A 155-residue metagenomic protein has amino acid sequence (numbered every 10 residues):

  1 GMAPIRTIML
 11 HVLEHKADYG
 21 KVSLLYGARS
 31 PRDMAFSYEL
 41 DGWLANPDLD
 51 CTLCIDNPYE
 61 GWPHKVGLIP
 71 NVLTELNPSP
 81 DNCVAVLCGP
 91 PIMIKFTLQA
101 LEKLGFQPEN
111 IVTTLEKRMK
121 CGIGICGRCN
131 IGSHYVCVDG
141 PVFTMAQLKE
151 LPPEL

Functional and structural regions predicted by a protein language model:
G1-K120: FNR/FR-type flavoprotein reductase catalytic core
M34, I123, Q147: Short acidic, gly/pro-rich beta-turn/loop elements at beta-sheet edges and active-site/ligand-binding grooves
D50, H64, N110, G132 (+2 more regions): Residue-level signal for pocket-adjacent positions within structured domains
I92, E116-P141: Local cysteine-cluster metal-coordination motifs and their immediate loop/turn environment, predominantly Fe-S cluster
T97, C129-N130, P153-E154: Short alpha-helix boundary/capping motifs
F143-L155: Short microdomains enriched in Cys/His and/or Lys/Arg
